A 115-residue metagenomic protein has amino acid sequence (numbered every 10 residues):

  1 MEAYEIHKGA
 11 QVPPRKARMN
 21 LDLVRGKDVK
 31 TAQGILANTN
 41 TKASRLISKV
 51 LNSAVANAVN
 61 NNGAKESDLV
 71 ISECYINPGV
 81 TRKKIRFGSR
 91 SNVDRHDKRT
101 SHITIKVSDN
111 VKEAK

Functional and structural regions predicted by a protein language model:
M1-I76, K98-K115: Ribosome large-subunit tunnel/peptidyl-transferase-proximal elements
V29, E66, R82, S91-D94: Short, flexible micro-motifs
I76-G88: A short, conserved strand-capping beta-turn/loop at the end of a beta strand
I85, S91-H102: C-terminal structural segments of small proteins and small subunits
